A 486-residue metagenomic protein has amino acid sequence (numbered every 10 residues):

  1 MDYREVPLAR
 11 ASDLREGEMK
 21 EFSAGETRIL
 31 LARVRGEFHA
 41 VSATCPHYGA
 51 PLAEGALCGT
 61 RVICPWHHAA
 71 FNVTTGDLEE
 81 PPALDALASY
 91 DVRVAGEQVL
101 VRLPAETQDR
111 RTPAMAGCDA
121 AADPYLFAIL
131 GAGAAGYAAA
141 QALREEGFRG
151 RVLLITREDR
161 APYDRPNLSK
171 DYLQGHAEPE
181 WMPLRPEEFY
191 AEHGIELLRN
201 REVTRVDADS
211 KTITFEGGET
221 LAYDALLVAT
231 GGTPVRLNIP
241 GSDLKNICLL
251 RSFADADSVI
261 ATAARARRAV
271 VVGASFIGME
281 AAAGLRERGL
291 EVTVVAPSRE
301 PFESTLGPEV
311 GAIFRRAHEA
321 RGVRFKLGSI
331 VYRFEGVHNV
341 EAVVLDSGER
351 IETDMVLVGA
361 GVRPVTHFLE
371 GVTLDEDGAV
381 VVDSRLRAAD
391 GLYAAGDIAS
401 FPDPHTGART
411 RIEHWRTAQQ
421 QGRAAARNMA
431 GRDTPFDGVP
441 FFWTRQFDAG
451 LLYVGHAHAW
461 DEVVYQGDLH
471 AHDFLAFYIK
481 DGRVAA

Functional and structural regions predicted by a protein language model:
D2-A11, Y465-Q466: Short amphipathic
D13-G117: Rieske [2Fe-2S] iron-sulfur-binding domain
A24, R149, E188-F215, T220-L221 (+1 more regions): A Rossmann-like FAD-binding core segment of flavoenzymes
P65, T74-Q98, L103-A128, P186-V270 (+4 more regions): FAD-binding core/adjacent interface of flavoenzyme oxidoreductases
A122-E196, V235, A282-L306: Beta1-alpha1 glycine-rich phosphate/pyrophosphate-binding loop at the start of Rossmann-like nucleotide-binding domains
D123-F127, V365, I398-A486: Mid-to-C-terminal Rossmann-like scaffold of FAD/NAD(P)H-dependent oxidoreductases
G131-A135, R251-S252, G273-S275: Glycine-rich Rossmann-fold phosphate-binding loop(s) that bind the pyrophosphate of adenine dinucleotide cofactors
D243-R265, H338-V344, E349-A424: FAD-site-proximal beta/loop scaffold in flavoenzymes
